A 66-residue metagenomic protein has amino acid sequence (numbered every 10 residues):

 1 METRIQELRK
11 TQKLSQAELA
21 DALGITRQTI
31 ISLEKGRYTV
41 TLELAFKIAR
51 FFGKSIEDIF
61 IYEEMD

Functional and structural regions predicted by a protein language model:
T3-A22: Short basic helix-loop element that most often maps to the first helix and adjoining turn of HTH DNA-binding modules
L8, L42-E43, I56: Short, Lys/Arg-enriched C-terminal cap helix and immediately downstream tail that follows
A17, Q28, E57: Residues within helix-turn-helix
I25-Y38: Recognition helix of helix-turn-helix/homeodomain-like DNA-binding domains that insert into the DNA major groove
A45-A49, I59-F60: Hydrophobic micro-packing sites on short alpha-helices
F60-D66: Short, charged recognition helix plus adjacent turn of helix-turn-helix-like nucleic-acid-binding domains
